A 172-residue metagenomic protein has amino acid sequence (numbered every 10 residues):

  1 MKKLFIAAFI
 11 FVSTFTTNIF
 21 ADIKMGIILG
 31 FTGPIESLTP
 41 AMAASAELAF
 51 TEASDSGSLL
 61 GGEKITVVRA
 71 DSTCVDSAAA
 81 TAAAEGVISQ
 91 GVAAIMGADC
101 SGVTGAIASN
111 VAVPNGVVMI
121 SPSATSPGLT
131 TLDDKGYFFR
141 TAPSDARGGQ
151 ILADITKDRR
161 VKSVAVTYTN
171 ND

Functional and structural regions predicted by a protein language model:
L4-F15: Sec-dependent N-terminal signal peptides
F15-A21: Sec/Tat signal peptide C-region and signal peptidase I cleavage site
A21-G26, V118-P122: Short coil-to-beta-strand
D22-K24, T66, K162-S163: Residues that mark the start of a beta-strand
G26-E47, A70-S77, D99, T167-D172: Extracytoplasmic "Venus flytrap"
A44-V67: Signal peptide-proximal N-terminal region of secreted/periplasmic/extracellular or secretory-lumen proteins
R69-A70, V75-A93, D154-D158: Short, well-structured alpha-helical segments in soluble
V92-D172: Extracytoplasmic ligand/sensor domains, especially the bilobed periplasmic-binding protein
